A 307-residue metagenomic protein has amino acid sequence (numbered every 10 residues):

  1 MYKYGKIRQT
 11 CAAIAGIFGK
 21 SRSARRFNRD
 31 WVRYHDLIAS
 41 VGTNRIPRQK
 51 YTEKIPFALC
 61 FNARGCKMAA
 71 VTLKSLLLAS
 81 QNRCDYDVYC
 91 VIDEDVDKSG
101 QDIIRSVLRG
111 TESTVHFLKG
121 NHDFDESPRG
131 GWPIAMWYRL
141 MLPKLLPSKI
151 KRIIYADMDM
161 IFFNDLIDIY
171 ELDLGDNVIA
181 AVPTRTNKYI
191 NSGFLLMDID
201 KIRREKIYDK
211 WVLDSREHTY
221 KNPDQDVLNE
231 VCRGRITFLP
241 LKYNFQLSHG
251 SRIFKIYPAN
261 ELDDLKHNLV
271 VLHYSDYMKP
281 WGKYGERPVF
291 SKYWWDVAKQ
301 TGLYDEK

Functional and structural regions predicted by a protein language model:
M1-I55, F61, G65, I199-K307: A glycosyltransferase accessory/donor-loop signature
K54-L59, L76, D87-C90: Hydrophobic targeting segments
A63-Q81: Histidine-anchored nucleotide/phosphate-binding helix
D85-E94, A181: Short internal beta-strands
Y89, S113-L118, T237-L239: General small-molecule cofactor/ligand-binding pocket signal
D97-Q101, R105-L145: Active-site-proximal specificity loops/subdomain of glycosyltransferases
F117-N121, A135-R204: GT-A fold catalytic core of metal-dependent nucleotide-sugar glycosyltransferases, centered on the diacidic
